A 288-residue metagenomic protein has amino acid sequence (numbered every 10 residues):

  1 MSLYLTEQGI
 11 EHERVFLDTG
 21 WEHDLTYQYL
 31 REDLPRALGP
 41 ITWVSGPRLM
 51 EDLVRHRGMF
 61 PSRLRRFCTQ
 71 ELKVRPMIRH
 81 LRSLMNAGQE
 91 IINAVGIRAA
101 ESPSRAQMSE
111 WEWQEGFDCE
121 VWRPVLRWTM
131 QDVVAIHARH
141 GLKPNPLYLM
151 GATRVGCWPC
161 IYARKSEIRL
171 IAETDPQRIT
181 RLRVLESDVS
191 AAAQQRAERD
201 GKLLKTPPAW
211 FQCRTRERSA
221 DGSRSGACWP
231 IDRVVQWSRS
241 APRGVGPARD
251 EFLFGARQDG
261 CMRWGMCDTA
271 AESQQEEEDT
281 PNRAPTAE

Functional and structural regions predicted by a protein language model:
M1-E288: Nucleotide-activated chemistry modules centered on ATP-dependent adenylation/adenylyltransferase
